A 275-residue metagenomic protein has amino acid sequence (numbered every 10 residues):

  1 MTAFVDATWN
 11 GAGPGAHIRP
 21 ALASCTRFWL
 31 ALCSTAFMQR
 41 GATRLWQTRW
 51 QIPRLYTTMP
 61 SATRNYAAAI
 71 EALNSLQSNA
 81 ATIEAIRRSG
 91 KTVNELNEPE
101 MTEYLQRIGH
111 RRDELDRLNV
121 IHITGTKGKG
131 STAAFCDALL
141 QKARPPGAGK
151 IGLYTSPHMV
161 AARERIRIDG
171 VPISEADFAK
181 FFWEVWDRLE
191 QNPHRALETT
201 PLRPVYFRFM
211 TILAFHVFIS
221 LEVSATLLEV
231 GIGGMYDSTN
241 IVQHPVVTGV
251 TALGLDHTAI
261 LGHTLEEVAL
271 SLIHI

Functional and structural regions predicted by a protein language model:
T2, W9, A21-K127, S131-K150: N-terminal leader/targeting and accessory segments in enzymes
A12-P14: Low-complexity, intrinsically disordered Ser/Thr/Pro- and acidic-rich segments
A81-V93, E98, T102-R117, Q141-Q243 (+2 more regions): ATP-dependent carboxylate-amine ligase catalytic core
I123-G125, I168, A252: Short glycine-centered, acidic/aromatic-flanked micro-motifs in structured strand/loop junctions that mark active-site
V247-T251: Conserved beta-strand/loop subsegment of P-loop NTPase cores
I273-I275: Conserved small/polar residues in nucleotide/adenosyl-binding loops
